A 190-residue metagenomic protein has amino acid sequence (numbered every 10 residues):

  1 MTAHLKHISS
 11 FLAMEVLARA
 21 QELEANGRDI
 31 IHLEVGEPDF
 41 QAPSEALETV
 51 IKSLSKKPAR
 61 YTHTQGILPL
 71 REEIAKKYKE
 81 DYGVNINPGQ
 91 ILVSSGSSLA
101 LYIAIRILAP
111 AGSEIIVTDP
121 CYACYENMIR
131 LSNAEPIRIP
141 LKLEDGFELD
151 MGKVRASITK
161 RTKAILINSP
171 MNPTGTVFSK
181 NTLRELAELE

Functional and structural regions predicted by a protein language model:
T2, K6-G96, I103: N-terminal small-domain helix-loop-helix segment of the aminotransferase-like
V16, A20, Y125, L186: Aromatic/hydrophobic pocket-lining residues that form π-stacking "cages" and hydrophobic walls in ligand
D29, S113-E114, E135, R161-A164: Structural signature of beta-strand start/N-cap positions in the alpha/beta core of ABC transporter nucleotide-binding
N85-I91, A111-E114, R161: Short acidic capping loops at alpha-helix termini that bridge into adjacent secondary structure
I107-I129: Conserved PLP-anchoring active-site segment centered on the Schiff-base-forming lysine
L131-I137: A short helix-loop-beta submotif of the ANL/AMP-binding
I137, L141-E190: Active-site phosphate-binding strand-loop segment of PLP-dependent enzymes
